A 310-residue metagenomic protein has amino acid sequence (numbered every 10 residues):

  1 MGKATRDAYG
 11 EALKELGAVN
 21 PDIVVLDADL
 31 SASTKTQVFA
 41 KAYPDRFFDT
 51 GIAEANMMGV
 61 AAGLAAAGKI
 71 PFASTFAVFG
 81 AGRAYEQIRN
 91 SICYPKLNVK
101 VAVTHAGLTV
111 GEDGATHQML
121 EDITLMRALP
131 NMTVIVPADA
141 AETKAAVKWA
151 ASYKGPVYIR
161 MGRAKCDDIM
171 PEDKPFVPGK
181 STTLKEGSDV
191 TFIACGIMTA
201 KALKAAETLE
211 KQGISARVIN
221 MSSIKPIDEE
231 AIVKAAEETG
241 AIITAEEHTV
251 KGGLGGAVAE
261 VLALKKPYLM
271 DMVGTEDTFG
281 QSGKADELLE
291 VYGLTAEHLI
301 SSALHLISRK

Functional and structural regions predicted by a protein language model:
M1-R160, K165, P175, H298: Thiamine diphosphate
R6-D7, V19-D22, L30-Q37, K41 (+2 more regions): Thiamine diphosphate
